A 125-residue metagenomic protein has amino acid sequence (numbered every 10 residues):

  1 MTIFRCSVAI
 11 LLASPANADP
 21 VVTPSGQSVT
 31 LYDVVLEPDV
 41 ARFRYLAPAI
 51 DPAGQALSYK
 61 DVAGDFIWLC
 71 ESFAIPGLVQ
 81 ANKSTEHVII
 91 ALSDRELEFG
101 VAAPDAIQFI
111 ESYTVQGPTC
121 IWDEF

Functional and structural regions predicted by a protein language model:
M1-A9: Sec-dependent signal peptide recognition, specifically the positively charged N-region followed immediately by
A13-P15: N-terminal signal peptide c-region/cleavage motif recognized by signal peptidases
A18-Q55, R95-I107, E111-F125: N-terminal secretory-pathway/extracellular module detecting exported/lumenal segments and adjacent signal-anchor/first
A49-I89: Mature extracytoplasmic domains of secretory-pathway proteins
